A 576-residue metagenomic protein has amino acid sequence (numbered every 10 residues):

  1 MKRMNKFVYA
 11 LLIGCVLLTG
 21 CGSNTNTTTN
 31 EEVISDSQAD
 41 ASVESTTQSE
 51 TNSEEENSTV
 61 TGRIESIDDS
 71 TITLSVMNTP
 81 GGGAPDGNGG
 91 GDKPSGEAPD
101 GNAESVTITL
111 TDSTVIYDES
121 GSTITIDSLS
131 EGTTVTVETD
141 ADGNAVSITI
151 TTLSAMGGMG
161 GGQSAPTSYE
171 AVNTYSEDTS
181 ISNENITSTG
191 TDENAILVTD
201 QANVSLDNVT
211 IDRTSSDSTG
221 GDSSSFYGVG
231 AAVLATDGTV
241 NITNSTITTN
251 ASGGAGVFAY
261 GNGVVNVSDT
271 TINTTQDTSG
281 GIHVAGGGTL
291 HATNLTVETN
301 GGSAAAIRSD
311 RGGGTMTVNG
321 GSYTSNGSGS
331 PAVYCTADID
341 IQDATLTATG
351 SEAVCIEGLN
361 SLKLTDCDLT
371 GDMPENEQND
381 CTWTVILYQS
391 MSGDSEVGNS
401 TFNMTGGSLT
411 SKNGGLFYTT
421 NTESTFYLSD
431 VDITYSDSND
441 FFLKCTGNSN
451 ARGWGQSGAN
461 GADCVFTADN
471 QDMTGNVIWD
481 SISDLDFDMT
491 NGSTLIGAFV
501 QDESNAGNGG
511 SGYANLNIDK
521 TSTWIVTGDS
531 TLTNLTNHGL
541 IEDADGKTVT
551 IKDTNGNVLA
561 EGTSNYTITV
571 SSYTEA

Functional and structural regions predicted by a protein language model:
V16-G20: C-terminal motif of bacterial Sec signal peptides marking the signal peptidase cleavage site
T25-S113, Y117-T123, V146-T167, C381 (+2 more regions): Disordered, low-complexity segments in secreted/periplasmic proteins that are enriched in proline
A84, G90-K93, G158-A165, I211-T236 (+13 more regions): Acidic/polar low-complexity surface segments
E119-T136: Short nucleic-acid-contacting surface segments enriched for D/E, G, S/T with interspersed K/R
G160-S216, N565-A576: N-terminal segments that cap or nucleate solenoid repeat domains
D178-N183, N203-V209, V240-S245, V264-T270 (+14 more regions): All-beta strand scaffolds that present successive hydrophobic residues in beta-strands
S188-G190, R213, S218, T249-A251 (+8 more regions): Residues in short coils/turns that link rungs of repeat/solenoid architectures in beta-rich domains
N460-C464, A468-E575: Extracellular beta-solenoid/beta-roll
